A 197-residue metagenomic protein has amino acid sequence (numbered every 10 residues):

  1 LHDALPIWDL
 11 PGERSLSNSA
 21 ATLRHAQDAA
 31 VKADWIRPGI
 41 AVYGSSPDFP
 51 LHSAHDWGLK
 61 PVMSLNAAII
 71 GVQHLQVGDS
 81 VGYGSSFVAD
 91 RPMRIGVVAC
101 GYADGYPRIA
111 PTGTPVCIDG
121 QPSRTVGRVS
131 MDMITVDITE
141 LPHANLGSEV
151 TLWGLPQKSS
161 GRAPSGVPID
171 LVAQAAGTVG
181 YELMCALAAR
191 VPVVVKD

Functional and structural regions predicted by a protein language model:
L1: Phosphate/pyrophosphate-binding loops at sites that engage ATP/ADP/AMP, CoA/4′-phosphopantetheine, polyphosphate
A4-D197: Active-site anion/phosphate-binding pocket segments in diverse small-molecule metabolic enzymes
